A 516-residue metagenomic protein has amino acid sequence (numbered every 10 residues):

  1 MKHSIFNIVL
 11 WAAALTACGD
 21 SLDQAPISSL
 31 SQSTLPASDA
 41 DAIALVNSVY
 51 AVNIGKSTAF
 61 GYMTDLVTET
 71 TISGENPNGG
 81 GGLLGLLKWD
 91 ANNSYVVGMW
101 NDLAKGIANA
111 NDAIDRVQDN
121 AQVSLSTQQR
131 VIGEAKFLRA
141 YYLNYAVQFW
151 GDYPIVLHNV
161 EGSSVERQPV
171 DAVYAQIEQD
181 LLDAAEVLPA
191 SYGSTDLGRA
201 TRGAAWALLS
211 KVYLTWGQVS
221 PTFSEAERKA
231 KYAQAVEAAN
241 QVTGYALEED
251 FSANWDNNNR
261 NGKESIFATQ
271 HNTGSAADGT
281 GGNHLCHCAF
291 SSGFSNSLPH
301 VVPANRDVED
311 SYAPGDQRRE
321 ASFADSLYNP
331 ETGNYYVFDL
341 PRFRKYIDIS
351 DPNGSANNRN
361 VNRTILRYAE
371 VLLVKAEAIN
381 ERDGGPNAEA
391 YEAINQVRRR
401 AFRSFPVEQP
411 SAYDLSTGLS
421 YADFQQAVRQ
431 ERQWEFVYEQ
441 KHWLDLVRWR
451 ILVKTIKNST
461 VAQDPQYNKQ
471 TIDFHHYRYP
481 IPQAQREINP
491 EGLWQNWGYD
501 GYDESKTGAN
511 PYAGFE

Functional and structural regions predicted by a protein language model:
H3, L15-A40, I177, S210 (+4 more regions): Bacterial Sec-dependent N-terminal signal peptides
C18-G19, N93, L103-G106, V170 (+5 more regions): Long, intrinsically disordered, low-complexity segments
C18-T64, W89-A91, A253-W255, D351 (+2 more regions): Membrane-proximal, proline-rich intrinsically disordered regions
A40-G55, N78-W150, S164-A172, L181-T195 (+3 more regions): Conserved, well-structured interaction surfaces
G80-L87, V308-Y368: Flexible, polar/acidic helix-loop-strand segments at domain edges
V147-F149, P154, T215-S224, E381-G384: Short coil/turn linking the two alpha-helices of tandem helical-hairpin repeats
K211-G217, V236-V308: Polar, glycine-rich mid-to-C-terminal structural blocks that act as macromolecule-binding/assembly scaffolds
